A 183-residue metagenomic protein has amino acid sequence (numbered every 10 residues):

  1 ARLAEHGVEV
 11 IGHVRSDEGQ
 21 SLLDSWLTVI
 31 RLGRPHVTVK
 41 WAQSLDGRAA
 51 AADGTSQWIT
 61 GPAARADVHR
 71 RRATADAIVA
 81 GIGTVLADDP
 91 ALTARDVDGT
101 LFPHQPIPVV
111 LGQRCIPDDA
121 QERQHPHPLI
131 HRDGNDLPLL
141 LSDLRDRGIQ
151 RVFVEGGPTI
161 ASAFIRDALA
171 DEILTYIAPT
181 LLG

Functional and structural regions predicted by a protein language model:
A1-E18, A163-I165: Zn2+-dependent cytidine deaminase-like catalytic core
G7, A75-D76, L169: Residue-level detector of structured alpha->beta connecting loops
R15, R114, A178-P179: Short, ordered loop/turn segments at secondary-structure junctions
Q20-D24: A gly/proline- and charged-residue-enriched helix-loop-helix capping module
S25-L32, H36-F153, T159-S162: Active-site ligand-binding patch in enzyme domains
I82, G156, L174-A178: Active-site proximal loops enriched in glycine and acidic residues that flank catalytic Cys/His/Asp and coordinate
G156-P158, D167-A168: A short acidic Gly-Thr/Ser loop motif
D167-G183: Flexible, gly/pro- and Lys/Arg-enriched active-site loops
